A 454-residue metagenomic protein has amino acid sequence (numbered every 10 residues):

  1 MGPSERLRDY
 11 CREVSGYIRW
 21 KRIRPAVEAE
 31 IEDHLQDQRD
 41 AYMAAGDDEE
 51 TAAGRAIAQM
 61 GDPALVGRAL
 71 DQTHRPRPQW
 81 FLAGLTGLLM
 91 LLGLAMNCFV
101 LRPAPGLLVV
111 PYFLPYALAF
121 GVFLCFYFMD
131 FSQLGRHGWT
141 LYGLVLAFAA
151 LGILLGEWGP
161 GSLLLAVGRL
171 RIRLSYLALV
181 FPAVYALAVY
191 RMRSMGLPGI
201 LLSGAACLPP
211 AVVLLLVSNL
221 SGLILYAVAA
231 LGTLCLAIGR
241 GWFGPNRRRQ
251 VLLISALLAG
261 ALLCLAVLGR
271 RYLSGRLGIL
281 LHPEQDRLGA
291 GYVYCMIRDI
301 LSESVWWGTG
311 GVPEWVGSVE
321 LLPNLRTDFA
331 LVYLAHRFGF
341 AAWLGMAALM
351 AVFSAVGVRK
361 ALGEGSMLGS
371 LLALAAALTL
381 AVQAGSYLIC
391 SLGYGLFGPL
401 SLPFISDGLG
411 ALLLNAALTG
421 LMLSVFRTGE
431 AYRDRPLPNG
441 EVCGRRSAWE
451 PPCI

Functional and structural regions predicted by a protein language model:
D47-P103: Cytosolic juxtamembrane regions of integral membrane proteins
L107, P111, Y127-F148, P198-G204 (+2 more regions): Interfacial loop-to-transmembrane-helix boundary motif in multi-pass membrane proteins
L108-R136, L177-S194, G232-W242, A355: Transmembrane alpha-helical segments and their membrane-water interfaces
L114-V122, A335-G357: Hydrophobic alpha-helical transmembrane segments
M195, Y387-I454: A juxtamembrane structural motif centered on a specific transmembrane helix
L202-V212, S221-A266: Hydrophobic alpha-helical segments of polytopic membrane proteins
R247-G345: Hydrophobic, glycine- and aromatic-enriched re-entrant/interface helices and adjoining loop segments
K360-P399, I405: Loop-to-helix entry and N-terminal half of a specific, functionally important transmembrane alpha helix in multi-pass
